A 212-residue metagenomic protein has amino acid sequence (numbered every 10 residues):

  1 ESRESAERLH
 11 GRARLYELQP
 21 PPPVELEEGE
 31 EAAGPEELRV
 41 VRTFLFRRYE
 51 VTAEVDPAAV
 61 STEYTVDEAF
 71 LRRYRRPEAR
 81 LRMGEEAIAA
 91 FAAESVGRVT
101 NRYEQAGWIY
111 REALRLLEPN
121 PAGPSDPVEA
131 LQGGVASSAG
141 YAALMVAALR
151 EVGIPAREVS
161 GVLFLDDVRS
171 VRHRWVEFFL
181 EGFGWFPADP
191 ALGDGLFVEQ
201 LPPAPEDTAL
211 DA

Functional and structural regions predicted by a protein language model:
E1-E7, G107, V135-A139: Intrinsic structural disorder
E1-V51: Intrinsically disordered, low-complexity N-terminal segments that are enriched in acidic
S2-A6, S125-D126, Y141-A148: A generic short-segment signal for beta-strand/edge and adjacent turn/coil regions
E25-G34, R72-R75, R80, P202-E206: Intrinsic low-complexity, intrinsically disordered segments enriched in polar/basic residues
A33-L38, V99-T100, V152, L180-G184: A short, structured loop/turn motif at beta-sheet edges
L38, F44-A136, L144: Secondary-structure boundary elements
G140-A212: Hydrophobic/aromatic-rich core segments of domains that either
